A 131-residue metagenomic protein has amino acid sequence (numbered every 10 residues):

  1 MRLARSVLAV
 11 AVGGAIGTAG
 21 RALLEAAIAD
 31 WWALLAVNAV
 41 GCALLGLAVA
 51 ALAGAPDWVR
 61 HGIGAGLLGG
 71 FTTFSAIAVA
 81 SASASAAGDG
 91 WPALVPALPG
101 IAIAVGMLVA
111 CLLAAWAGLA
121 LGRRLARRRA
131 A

Functional and structural regions predicted by a protein language model:
M1-A131: Membrane-interface helix-loop junctions in multi-pass transporters/channels
